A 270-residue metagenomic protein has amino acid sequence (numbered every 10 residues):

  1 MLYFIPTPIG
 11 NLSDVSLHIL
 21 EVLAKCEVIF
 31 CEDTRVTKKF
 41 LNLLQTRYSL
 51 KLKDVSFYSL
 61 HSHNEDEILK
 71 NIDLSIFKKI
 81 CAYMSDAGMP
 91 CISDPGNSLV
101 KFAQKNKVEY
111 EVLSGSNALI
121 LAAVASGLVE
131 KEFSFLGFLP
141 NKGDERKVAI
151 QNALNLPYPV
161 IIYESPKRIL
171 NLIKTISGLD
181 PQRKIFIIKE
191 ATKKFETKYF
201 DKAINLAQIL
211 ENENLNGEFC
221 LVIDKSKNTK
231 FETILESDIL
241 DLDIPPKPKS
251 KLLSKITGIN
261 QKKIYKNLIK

Functional and structural regions predicted by a protein language model:
M1-S62: Glycine-rich, flexible N-terminal cofactor/catalytic loop recognition
L2, V55-S56, K79-I80, P159 (+1 more regions): A contiguous loop/helix-start segment that scaffolds small-molecule binding in enzyme catalytic cores
L23-I29, V108-Y110, P159-V160: Short active-site oxyanion
R35-T37, A118, R168: Alpha-helix capping/helix-boundary segments
Y58-D66, L139-K142: Conserved helicase motor
I68-F77, N152, A207-N212: Short amphipathic alpha-helix with an adjacent loop that forms part of the alpha/beta core around
I68-N117: Glycine/small-residue-rich loop that forms an oxyanion/phosphate-binding "nest" at active or ligand-binding sites
S98-L156: Class I SAM-dependent methyltransferase SAM-binding "motif I" and its flanking Rossmann-like core
